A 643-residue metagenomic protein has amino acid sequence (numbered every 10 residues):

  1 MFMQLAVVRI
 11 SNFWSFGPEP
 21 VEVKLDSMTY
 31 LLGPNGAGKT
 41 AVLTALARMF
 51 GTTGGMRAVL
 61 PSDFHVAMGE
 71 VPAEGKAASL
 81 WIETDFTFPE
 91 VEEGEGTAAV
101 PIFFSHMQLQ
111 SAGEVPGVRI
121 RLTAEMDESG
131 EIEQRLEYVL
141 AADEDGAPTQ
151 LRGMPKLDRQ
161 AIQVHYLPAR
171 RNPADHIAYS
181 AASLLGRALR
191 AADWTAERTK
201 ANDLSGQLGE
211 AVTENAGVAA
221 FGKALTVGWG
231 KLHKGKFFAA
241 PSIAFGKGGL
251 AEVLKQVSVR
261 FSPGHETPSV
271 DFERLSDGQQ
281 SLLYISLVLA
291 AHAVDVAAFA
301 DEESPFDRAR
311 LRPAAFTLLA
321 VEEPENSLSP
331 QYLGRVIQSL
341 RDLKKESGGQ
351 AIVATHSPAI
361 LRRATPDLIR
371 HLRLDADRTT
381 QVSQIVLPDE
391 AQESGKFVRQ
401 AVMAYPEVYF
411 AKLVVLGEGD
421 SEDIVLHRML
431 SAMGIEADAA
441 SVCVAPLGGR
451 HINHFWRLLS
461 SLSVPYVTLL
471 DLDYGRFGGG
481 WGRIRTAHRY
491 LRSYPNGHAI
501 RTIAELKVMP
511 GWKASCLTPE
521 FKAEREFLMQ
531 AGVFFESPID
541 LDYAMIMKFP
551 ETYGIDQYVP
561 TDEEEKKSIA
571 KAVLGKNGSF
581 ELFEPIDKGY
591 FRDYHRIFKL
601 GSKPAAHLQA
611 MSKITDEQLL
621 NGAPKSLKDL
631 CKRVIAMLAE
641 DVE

Functional and structural regions predicted by a protein language model:
M1-G51, S262-A404, L608-E643: Switch/communication elements of ASCE P-loop NTPase nucleotide-binding domains
L43-E114: Conserved P-loop NTP-binding catalytic core
A78-I82, P116-I120, Q160-V164, A315-F316 (+6 more regions): Short glycine-/polar-rich loops that comprise or flank the Walker A/P-loop and associated switch/sensor motifs
T87-E92, M126-S129, R171-A174, E325 (+7 more regions): Conserved nucleotide-binding/hydrolysis micro-motifs of P-loop NTPases
P89-N202, G206: Electropositive, glycine-dotted interaction segments that contact anionic polymers or phosphate-rich ligands
E92-G96, E131-Q134, A174-A178, I360-A364 (+3 more regions): Switch/connector loops and helix/strand junctions flanking conserved nucleotide-binding motifs in nucleotide-processing
K156, V402-L416, D420-E643: Acidic, Mg2+-coordinating catalytic modules of nucleic-acid enzymes
P173-L319: Extended helical coiled-coil dimerization/tether regions that scaffold and oligomerize large DNA-maintenance assemblies
